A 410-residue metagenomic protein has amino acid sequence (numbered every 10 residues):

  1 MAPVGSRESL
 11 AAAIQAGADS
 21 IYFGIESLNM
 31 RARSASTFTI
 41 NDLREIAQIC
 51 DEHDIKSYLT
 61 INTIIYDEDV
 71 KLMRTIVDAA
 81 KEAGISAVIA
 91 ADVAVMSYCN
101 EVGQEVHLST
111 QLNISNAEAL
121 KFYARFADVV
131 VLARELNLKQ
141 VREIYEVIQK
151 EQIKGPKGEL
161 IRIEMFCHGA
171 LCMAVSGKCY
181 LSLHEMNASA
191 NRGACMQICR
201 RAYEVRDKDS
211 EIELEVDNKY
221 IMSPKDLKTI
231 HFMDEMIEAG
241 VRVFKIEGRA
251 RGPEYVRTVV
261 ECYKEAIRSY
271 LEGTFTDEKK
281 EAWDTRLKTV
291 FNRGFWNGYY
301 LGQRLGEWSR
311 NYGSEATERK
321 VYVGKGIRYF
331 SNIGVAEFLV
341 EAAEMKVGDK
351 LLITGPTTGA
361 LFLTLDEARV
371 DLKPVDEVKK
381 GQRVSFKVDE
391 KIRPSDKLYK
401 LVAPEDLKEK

Functional and structural regions predicted by a protein language model:
M1-A16, S20-A32, I46-A47, D51-T63 (+5 more regions): Surface-exposed amphipathic alpha-helical tracts and adjacent flexible/coil segments at the periphery of soluble enzymes
S9, A94-V95: Alpha-helix capping/helix-boundary segments
S36-D42, K71-I76: Charged helix-capping and loop-helix junction motifs
M96-E101: Short active-site loop/helix that positions an aromatic residue
S115-L120: Short, glycine/polar-rich helix-capping loops at beta-to-alpha or helix-loop-helix junctions that flank or form
